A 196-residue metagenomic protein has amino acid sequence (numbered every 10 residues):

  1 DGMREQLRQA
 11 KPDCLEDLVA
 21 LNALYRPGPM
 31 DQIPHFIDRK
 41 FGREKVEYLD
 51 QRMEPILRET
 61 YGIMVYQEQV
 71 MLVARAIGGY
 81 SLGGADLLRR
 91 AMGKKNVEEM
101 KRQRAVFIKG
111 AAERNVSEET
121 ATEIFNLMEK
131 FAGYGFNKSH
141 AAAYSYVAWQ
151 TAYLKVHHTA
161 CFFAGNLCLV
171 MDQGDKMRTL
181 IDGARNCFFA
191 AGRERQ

Functional and structural regions predicted by a protein language model:
D1-Q196: Noncatalytic, beta-rich nucleic-acid-contacting surfaces in large DNA/RNA-processing enzymes
